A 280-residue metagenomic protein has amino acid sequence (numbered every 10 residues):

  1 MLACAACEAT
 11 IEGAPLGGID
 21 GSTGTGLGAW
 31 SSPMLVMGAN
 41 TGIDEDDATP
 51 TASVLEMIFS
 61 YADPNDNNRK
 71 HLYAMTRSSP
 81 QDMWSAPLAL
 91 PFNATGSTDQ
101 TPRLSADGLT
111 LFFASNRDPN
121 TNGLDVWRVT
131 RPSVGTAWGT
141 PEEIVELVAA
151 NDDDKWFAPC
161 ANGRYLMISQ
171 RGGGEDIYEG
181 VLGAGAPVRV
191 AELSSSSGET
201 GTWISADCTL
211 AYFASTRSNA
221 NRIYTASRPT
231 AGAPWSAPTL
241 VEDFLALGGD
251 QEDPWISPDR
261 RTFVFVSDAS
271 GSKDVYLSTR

Functional and structural regions predicted by a protein language model:
M1-G26: Ser/Thr-rich, Pro/Gly/Ala-heavy low-complexity intrinsically disordered linkers and tails of secreted extracellular
G17-R280: Short, conserved micro-motifs composed of acidic
